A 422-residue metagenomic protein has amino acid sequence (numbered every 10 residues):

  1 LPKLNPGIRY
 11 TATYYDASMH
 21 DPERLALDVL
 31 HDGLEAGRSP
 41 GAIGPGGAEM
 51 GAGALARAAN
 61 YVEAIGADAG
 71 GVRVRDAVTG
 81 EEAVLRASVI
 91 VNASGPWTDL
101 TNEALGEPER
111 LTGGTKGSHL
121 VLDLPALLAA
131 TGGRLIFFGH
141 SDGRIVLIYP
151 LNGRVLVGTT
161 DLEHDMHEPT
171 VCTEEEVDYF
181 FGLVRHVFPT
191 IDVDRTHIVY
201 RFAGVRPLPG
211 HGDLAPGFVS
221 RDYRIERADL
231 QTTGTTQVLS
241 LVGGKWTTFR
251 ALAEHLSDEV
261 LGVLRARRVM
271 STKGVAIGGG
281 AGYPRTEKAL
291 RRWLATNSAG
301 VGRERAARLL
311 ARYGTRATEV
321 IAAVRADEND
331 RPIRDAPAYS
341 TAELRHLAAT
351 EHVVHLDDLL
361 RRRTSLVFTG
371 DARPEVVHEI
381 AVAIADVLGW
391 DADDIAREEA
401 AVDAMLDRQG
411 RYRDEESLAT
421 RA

Functional and structural regions predicted by a protein language model:
L1-G53, A59, N152, G210-Y223 (+1 more regions): Flavin (FAD/FMN) cofactor-binding and adjacent substrate-gating region of FAD-dependent oxidoreductase domains
Y14, R73-A77: Short beta-strand segments that buttress and anchor functional surface loops
R24, D28, L100-E103, P108-V157 (+1 more regions): C-terminal catalytic lobe of FAD-dependent flavoproteins
A48, E63-G70: Beta-rich nucleic-acid/ligand-interaction surfaces
Y61-A64, A77-V78: Conserved SAM/SAH-binding loop
V78-V89, A93: Core beta-strand elements of the Rossmann-like FAD/NAD(P) dinucleotide-binding domain in flavoenzyme oxidoreductases
I277, E375-A422: Amphipathic terminal alpha-helices
